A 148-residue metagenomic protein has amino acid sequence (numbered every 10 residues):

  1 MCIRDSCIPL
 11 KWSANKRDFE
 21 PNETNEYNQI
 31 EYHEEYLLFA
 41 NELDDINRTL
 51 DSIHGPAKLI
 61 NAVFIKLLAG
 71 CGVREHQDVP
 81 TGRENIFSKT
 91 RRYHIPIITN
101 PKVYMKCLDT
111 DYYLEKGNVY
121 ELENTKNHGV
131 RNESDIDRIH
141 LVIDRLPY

Functional and structural regions predicted by a protein language model:
M1-I3: Short, small-residue-biased leader/transition segments that mark boundaries at the very start of proteins
P9-I98: Conserved double-stranded beta-helix
L59-N61, T90-H94, K102, N127 (+1 more regions): Extracellular structured ligand-interaction cores
H76, V103-M105, L122-E123, N127-D135: Short beta-strand His + acidic residue motifs that chelate non-heme Fe in jelly-roll/DSBH and cupin folds
T81, D111-Y113, D137: Short, surface-exposed beta-strand-loop junctions and turns on beta-sheet-rich folds
T90, P96-K116: A short beta-strand-loop-beta hairpin characteristic of the jelly-roll/cupin
R91-P96, V119-E121, D135-Y148: A short hydrophobic beta-strand segment most commonly corresponding to one strand of the jelly-roll/cupin
